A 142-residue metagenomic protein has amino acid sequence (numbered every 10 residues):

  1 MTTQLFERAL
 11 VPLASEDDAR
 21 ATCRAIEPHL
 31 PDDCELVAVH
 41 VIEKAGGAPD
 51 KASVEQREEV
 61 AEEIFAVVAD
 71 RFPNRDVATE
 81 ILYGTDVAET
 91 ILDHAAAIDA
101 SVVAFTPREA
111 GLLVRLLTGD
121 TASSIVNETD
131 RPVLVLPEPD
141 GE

Functional and structural regions predicted by a protein language model:
M1-R8, V135-L136, E142: Terminal disorder- and signal-encoded targeting elements
T2-P49: Small/aliphatic-rich secondary-structure junction motif
Q4, F72-V103, E128, D140-E142: Structural beta-alpha unit
T22, A48-V54, E89-D93, R115-L117: Short, well-ordered secondary-structure micro-motifs
R24, A66, L92, S123: Active-site phosphate/pyrophosphate- and oxyanion-stabilizing loops and adjacent acidic/basic residues in soluble
V37-V39, A78-L82, L134: General small-molecule cofactor/ligand-binding pocket signal
E55-A66: Short, surface-exposed alpha-helical segments at coil->helix boundaries
V102-E142: Gly/Ser-rich helix-loop-strand patches that form or flank binding pockets for ribonucleotide-derived cofactors
